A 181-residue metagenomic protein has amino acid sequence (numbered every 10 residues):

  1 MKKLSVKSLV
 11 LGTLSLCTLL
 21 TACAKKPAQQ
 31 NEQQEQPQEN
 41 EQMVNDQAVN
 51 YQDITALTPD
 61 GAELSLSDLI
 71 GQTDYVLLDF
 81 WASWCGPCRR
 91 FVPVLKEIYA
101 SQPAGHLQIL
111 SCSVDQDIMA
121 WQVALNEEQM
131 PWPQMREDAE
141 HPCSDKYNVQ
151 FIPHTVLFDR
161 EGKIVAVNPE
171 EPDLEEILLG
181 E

Functional and structural regions predicted by a protein language model:
K2-T13: Bacterial N-terminal signal peptides that target proteins for export
L20-A22: C-terminal motif of bacterial Sec signal peptides marking the signal peptidase cleavage site
A24-K26: Bacterial signal peptide processing site
E32-D68: N-terminal "domain-start" segment that seeds a small globular fold
N50, A100-E140, I152: Conserved segment of the thioredoxin-like fold in thiol-based oxidoreductases
D68-C85: Short active-site neighborhood of thiol/selenol oxidoreductases, capturing the structured segment around
F80-E97: Conserved redox-active cysteine motifs that mediate thiol-disulfide chemistry, especially di-cysteine Cys-X(1-2)-Cys
M130, A139-G180: Thiol/disulfide oxidoreductase modules built on the thioredoxin-like
